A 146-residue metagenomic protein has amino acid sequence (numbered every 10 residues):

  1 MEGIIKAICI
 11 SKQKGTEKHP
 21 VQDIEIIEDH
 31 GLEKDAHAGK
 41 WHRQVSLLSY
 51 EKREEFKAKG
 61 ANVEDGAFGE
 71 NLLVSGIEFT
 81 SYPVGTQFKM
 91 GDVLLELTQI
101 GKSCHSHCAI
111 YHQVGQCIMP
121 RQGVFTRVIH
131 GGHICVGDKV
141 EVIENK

Functional and structural regions predicted by a protein language model:
M1-K146: Metal-cofactor-dependent catalytic cores
